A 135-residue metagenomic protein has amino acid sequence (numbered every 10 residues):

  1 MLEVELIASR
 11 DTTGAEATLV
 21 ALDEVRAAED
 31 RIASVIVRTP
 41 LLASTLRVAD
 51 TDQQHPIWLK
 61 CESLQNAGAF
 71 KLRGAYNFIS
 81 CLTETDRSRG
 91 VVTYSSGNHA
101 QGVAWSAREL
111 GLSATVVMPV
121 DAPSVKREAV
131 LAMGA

Functional and structural regions predicted by a protein language model:
M1-A135: PLP-dependent amino-acid enzyme catalytic core
